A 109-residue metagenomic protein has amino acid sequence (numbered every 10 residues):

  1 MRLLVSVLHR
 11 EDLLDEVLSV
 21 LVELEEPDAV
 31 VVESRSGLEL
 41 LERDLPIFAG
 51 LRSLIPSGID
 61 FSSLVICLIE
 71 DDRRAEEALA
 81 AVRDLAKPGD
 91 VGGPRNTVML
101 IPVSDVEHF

Functional and structural regions predicted by a protein language model:
M1-F109: Positively charged, small/polar-rich N-terminal and surface patches that mediate targeting and assembly and bind
